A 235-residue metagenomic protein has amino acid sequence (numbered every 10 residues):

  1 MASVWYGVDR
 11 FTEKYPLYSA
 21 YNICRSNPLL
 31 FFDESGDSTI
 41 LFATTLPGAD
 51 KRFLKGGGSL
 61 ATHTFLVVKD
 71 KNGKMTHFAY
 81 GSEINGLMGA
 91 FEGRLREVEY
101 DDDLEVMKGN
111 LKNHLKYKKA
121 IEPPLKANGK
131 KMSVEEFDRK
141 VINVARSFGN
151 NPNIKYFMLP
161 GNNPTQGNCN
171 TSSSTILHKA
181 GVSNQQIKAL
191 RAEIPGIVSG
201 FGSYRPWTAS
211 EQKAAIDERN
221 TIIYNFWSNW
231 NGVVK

Functional and structural regions predicted by a protein language model:
M1-T39: Short turn/helix-capping motifs enriched in Asx and small/polar residues
G7, H77-A79, Q186-K188: A structural signal for short, well-ordered beta-strand segments and their strand-loop junctions that often border
Y21, G167-T175: A structural signal for well-ordered alpha-helical segments within the folded catalytic domains of diverse enzymes
I40-G167, H178-K179, I197-K235: Non-catalytic ligand/cofactor/substrate-binding and regulatory segments of enzyme domains
S172-N184: Ser/Thr/Pro-rich, low-complexity mucin-like regions that serve as glycosylated stalks/linkers or repetitive adhesive
V182-A192: Short conserved catalytic/interaction loops centered on acidic-Pro-aromatic/His motifs
